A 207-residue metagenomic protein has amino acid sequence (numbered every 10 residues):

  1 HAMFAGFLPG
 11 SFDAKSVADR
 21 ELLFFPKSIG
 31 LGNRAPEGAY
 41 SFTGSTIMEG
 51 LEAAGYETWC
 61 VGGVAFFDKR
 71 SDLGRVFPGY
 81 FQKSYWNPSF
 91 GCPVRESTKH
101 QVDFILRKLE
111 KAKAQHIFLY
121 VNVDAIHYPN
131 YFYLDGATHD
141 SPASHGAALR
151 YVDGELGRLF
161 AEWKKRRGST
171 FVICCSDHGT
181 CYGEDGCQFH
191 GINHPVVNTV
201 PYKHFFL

Functional and structural regions predicted by a protein language model:
H1-L207: Catalytic domains that recognize anionic headgroups
